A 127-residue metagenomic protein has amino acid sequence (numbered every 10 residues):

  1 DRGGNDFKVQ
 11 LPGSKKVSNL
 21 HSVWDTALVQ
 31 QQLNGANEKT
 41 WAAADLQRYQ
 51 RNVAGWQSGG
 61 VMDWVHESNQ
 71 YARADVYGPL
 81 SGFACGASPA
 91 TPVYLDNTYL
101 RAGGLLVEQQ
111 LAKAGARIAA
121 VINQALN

Functional and structural regions predicted by a protein language model:
R2-N127: C-terminal accessory segments of proteins
